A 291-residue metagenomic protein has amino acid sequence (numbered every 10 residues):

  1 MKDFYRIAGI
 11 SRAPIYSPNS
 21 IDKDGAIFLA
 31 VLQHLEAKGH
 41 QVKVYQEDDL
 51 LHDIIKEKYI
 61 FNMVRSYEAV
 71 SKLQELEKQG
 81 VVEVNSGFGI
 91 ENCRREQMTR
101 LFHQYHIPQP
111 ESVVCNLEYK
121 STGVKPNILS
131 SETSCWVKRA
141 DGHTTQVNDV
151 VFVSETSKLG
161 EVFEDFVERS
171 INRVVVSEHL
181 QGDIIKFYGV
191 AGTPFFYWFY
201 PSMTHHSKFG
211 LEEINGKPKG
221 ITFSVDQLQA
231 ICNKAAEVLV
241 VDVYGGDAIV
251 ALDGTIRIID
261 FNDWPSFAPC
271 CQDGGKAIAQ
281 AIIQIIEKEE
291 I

Functional and structural regions predicted by a protein language model:
K2-A8: Extreme N-terminal starter segment of soluble prokaryotic enzymes
S11-N116, K120: Conserved N-proximal alpha/beta basic substrate-recognition cap immediately N-terminal to, or forming the N-lobe
A30-H34, F223, E237-V241, V250-I291: C-terminal active-site "lid" helix and adjoining low-complexity regulatory extension at the edge of ATP-using catalytic
E47, V174, I185, V241-D253: A short glycine-rich, hydrophobically flanked beta-strand micro-motif that places a catalytic Asp/Glu for divalent metal
F102-H103, N127-N148, E168-Q181, I185: ATP-grasp fold ATP-binding core
P110-W136: Rossmann-like NAD(P)H-binding beta-loop-alpha module
C135, V175, F195, Y244 (+1 more regions): Protein kinase-like catalytic core scaffold
V151-L239: Phosphate-binding site of ATP-dependent enzymes
